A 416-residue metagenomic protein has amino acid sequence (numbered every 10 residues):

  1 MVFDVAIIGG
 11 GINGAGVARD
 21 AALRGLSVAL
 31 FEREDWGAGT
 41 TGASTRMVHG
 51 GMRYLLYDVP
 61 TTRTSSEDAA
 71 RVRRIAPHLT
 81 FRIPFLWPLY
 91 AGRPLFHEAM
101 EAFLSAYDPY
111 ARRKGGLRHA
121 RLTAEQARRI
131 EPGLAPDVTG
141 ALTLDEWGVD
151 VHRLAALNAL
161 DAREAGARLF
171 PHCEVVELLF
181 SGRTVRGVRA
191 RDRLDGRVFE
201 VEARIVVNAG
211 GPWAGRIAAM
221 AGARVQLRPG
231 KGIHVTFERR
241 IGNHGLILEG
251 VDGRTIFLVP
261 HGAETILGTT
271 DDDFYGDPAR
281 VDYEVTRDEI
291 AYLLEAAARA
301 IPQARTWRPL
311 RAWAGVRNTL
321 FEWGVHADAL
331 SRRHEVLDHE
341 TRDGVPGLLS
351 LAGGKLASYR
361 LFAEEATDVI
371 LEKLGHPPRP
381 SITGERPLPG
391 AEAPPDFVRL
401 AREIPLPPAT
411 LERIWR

Functional and structural regions predicted by a protein language model:
F3, G196-I205: Core beta-strand elements of the Rossmann-like FAD/NAD(P) dinucleotide-binding domain in flavoenzyme oxidoreductases
I8, V201-G211: Short hydrophobic core segments
A22-G42: Glycine-rich FAD pyrophosphate-binding loop
T45-I130: Dinucleotide-binding Rossmann-like beta1-alpha1 core, especially the glycine-rich loop that anchors the ADP
W87-L89, R128-A165, G187-R189, V201 (+2 more regions): Helix-loop-beta segment of a Rossmann-like dinucleotide-binding subdomain
P171-R186: A conserved short coil-to-beta-strand element within the FAD-binding core of flavoproteins
N208-G222: Flavin (primarily FAD) binding-site architecture
Q226-I233, R240-I241, I247-I266, D273-R416: C-terminal catalytic lobe of FAD-dependent flavoproteins
